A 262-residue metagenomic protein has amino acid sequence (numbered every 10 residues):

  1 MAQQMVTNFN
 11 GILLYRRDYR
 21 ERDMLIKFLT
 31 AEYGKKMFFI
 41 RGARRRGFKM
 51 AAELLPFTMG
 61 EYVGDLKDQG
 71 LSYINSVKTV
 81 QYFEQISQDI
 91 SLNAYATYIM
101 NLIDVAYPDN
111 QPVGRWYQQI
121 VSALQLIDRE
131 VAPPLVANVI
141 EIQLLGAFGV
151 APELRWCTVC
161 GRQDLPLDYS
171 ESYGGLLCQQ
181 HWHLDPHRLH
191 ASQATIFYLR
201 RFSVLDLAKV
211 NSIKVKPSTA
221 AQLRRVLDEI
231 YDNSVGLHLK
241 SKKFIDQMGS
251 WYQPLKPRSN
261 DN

Functional and structural regions predicted by a protein language model:
M1-N262: Non-catalytic alpha-helical scaffolds and adjoining flexible linkers that form interface surfaces for assembly
